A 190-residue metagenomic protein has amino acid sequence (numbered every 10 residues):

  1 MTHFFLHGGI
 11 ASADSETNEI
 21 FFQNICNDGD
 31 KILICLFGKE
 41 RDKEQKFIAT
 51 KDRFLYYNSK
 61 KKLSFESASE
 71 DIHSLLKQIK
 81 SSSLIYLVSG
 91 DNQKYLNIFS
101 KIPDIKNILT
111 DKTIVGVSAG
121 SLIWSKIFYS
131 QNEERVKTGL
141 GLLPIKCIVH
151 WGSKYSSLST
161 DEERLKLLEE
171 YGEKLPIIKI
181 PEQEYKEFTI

Functional and structural regions predicted by a protein language model:
T2-S81, K179: N-terminal beta1-alpha1 cap of cysteine-dependent amidohydrolase-like domains
F5, L33, L84-V88, V115-G116 (+1 more regions): Structural motif
G8-I10, G90-D91, A119: Active-site metal-binding loops of divalent metal-dependent hydrolases
N18-F22, D71-S74, K101-D104, E133-R135 (+1 more regions): A generic local structural motif
F37, G90, H150-W151: Flexible loop residues that form catalytic and substrate-binding hotspots at small-molecule/glycan-binding clefts
E66-I114: Flexible gly/pro-rich beta->alpha loop and the following alpha-helix that scaffold active-site loops
L96-F99, K106, T110-K112, G120-I190: Active-site-adjacent pocket-lining segments in enzyme domains
